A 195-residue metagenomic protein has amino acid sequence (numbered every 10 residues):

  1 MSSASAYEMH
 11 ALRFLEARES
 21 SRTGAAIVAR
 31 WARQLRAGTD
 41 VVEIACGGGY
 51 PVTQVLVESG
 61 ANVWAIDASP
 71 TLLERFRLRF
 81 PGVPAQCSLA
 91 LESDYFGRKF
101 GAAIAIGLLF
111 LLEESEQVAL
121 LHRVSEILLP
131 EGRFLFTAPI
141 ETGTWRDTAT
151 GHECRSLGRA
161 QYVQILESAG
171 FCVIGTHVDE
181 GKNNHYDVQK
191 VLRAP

Functional and structural regions predicted by a protein language model:
M1-R36, G47-F96, L112-A119, R123 (+1 more regions): Class I (Rossmann-like) S-adenosyl-L-methionine-dependent methyltransferase catalytic domain, capturing the SAM-binding
E43: Class I SAM-dependent methyltransferase core
G101: Conserved acidic residues
I104: A conserved beta-strand element that flanks and buttresses the S-adenosyl-L-methionine
G107-L111: Short catalytic micro-motifs in class I SAM-dependent methyltransferases
E126-I127: PLP-dependent class I/II
